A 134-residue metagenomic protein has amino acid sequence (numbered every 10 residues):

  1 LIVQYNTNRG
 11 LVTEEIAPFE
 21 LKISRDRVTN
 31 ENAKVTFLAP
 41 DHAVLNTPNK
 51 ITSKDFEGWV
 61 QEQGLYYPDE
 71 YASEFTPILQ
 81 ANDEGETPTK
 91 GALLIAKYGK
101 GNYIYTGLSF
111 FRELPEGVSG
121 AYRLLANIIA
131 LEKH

Functional and structural regions predicted by a protein language model:
L1-F56: A glycine-rich, often tryptophan-bearing local segment used as a flexible ligand/cofactor-contacting loop or short
A43-H134: A glycine-centered loop/beta-turn motif at secondary-structure junctions
